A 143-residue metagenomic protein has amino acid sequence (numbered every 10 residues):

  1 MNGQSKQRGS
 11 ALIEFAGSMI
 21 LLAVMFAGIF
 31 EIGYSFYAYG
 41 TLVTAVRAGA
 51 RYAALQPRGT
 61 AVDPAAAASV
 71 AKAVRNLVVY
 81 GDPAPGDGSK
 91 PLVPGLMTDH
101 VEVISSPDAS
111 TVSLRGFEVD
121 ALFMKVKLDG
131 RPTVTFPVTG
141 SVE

Functional and structural regions predicted by a protein language model:
M1-R8: N-terminal leader/signal peptides at the extreme start of proteins
Q7, E14, V43-R47: A broad detector of short, well-ordered amphipathic alpha-helices that serve as recognition/interaction surfaces
A11-F30: Alpha-helical hydrophobic helix detector
I29-I32, Q56: Alpha-helix C-capping/helix-to-loop hinge sites
E31-L42: Membrane-proximal amphipathic alpha-helices that sit immediately adjacent to an N-terminal transmembrane/signal-anchor
G40, T44-E143: Short, conserved structural patches
